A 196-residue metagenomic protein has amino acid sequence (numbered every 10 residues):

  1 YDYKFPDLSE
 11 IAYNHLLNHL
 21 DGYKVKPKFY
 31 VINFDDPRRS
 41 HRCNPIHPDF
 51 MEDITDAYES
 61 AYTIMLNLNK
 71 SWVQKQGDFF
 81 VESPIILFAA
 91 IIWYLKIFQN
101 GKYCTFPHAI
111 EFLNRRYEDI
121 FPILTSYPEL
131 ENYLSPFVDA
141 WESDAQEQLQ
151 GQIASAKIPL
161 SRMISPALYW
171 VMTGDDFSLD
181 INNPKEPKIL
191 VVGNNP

Functional and structural regions predicted by a protein language model:
Y1-P196: P-loop NTPase motor domains
